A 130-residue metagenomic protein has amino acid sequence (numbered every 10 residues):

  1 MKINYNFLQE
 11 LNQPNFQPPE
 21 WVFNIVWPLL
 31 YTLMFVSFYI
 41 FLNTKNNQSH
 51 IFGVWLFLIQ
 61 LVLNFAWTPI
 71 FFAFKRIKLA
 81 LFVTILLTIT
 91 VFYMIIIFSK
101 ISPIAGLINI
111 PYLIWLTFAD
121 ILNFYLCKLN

Functional and structural regions predicted by a protein language model:
M1, V36, L61-P69, L116-N123: Transmembrane alpha-helical segments that form the membrane-embedded catalytic/substrate-channel core of multi-pass
M1-V26, N43-I51: Interfacial loop at the N-terminal end of multi-pass membrane proteins
I3-N4, N12, S37, F74 (+1 more regions): Polytopic alpha-helical membrane-helix bundles and their juxtamembrane interface segments in multi-pass membrane
E20-L33, R76-L87: Membrane-interface loop-to-helix entry segments
T32, V36-T68: Helix-adjacent hinge/juxtasegments
N47-Q48, P69-K78, S99-I104, K128-L129: Membrane-interface helix caps and helix-loop-helix hairpins in membrane proteins
F57-F65, L81-M94, N109-T117: Hydrophobic alpha-helical segments of small multi-pass membrane proteins
S99-N130: Terminal transmembrane helical module of multi-pass membrane proteins
